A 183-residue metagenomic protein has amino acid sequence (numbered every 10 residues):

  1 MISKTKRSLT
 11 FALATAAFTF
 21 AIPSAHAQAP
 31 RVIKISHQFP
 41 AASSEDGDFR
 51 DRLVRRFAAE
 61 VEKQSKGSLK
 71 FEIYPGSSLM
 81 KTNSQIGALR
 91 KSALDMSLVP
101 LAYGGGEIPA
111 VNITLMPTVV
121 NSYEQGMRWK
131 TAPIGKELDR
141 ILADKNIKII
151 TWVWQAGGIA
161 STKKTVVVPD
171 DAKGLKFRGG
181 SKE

Functional and structural regions predicted by a protein language model:
M1-A12: Bacterial N-terminal signal peptides that target proteins for export
A14-T15, A25: Cleavable N-terminal signal peptides
F20-A27: Sec/Tat signal peptide C-region and signal peptidase I cleavage site
A29-V54, A58, L69-I73, G174-R178: Short, well-ordered beta-strand elements
F49-L53, F57, K81-Q85, I134 (+1 more regions): Stable alpha-helical elements in mature extracytoplasmic
A58-A59, R90-D95, P100-E183: Contiguous mixed-secondary-structure segments that line small-molecule binding/active-site clefts of soluble domains
E62-S68: Short helix-capping segments at alpha-helix termini
I73-G87, G180-E183: Short helix-initiation/N-cap motifs at beta->coil->alpha
